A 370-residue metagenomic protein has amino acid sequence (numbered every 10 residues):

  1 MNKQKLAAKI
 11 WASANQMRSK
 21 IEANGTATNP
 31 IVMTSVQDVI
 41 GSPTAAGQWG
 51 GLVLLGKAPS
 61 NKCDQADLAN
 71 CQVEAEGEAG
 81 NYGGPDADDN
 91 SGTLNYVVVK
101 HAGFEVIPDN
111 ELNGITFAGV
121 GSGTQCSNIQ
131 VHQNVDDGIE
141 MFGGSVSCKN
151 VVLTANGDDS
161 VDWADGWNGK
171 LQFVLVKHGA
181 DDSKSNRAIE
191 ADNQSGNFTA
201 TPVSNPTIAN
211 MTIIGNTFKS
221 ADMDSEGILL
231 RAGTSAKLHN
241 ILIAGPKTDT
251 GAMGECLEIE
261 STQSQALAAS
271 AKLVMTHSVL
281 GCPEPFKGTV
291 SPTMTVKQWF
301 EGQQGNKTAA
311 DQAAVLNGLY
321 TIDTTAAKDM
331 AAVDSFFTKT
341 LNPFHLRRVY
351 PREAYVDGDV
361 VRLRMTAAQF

Functional and structural regions predicted by a protein language model:
M1-L6, S19-I31, I241: Extracellular beta-strand-rich, repetitive "passenger/adhesive" scaffolds that bind or process carbohydrates
K9-R18, V32-D136, E140-F370: Extracellular beta-rich repeat passengers
